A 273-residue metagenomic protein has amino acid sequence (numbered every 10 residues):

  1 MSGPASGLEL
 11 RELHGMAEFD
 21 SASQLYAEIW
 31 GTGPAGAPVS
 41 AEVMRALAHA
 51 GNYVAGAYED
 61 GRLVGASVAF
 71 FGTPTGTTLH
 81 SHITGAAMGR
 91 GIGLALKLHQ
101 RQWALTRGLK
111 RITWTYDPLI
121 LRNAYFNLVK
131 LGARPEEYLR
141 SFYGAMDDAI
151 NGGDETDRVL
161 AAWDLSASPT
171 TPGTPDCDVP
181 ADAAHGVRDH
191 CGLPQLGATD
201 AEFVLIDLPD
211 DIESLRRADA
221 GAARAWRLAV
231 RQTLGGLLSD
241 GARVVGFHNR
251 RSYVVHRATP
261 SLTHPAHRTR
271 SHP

Functional and structural regions predicted by a protein language model:
M1-G3, G15-E28, T170-P172, A183-T199: A short, well-structured alpha-helix characteristic of acyl/acetyltransferase catalytic modules
S6-A86, V245-H248: A conserved beta-strand-loop-helix scaffold within acyl/acetyltransferase catalytic domains
T77-M88, E202-R217: Conserved acetyl-CoA binding element of GNAT-fold acetyltransferases
A86-A95, R107, I120: Conserved glycine-rich acetyl-CoA-binding loop
K97-L105, L234: A conserved short alpha-helix in the GNAT/GCN5 acetyltransferase fold that borders and helps form the acetyl-CoA
A104-L119: Conserved GNAT acetyl-CoA-binding A-motif
T115, Y125, G132-N151, G246: Conserved catalytic-core motifs of GNAT/GCN5-like acyltransferases
F142-T174, H256-P265: C-terminal "cap" of GNAT-fold acetyltransferases
